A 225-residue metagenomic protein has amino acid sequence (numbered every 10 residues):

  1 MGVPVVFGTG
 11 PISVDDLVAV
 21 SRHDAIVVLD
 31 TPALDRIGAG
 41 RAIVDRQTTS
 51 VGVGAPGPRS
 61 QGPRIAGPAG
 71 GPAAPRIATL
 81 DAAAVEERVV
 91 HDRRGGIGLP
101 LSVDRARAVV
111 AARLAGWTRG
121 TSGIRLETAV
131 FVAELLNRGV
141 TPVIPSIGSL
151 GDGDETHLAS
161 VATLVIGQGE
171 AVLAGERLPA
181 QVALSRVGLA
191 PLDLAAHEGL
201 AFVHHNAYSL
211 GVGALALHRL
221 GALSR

Functional and structural regions predicted by a protein language model:
M1-R225: Conserved, well-structured ligand/cofactor-binding cores
